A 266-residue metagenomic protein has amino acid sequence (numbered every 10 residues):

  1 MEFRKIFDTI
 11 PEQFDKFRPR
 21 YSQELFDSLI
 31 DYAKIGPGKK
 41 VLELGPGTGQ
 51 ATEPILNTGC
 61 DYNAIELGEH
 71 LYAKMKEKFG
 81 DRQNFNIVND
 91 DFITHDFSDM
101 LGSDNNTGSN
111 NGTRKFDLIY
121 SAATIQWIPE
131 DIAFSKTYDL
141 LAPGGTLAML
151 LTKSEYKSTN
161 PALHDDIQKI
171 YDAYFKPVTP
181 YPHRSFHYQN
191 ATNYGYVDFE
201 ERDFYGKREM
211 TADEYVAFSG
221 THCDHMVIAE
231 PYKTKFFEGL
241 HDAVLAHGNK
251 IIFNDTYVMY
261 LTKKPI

Functional and structural regions predicted by a protein language model:
M1-G36: Conserved class I S-adenosyl-L-methionine
L42, T48-S98: Class I SAM-dependent methyltransferase SAM/SAH-binding core
T48, T179-P180, S185-I266: Conserved Class I S-adenosyl-L-methionine
F97-I119: A short acidic, Gly/Pro-enriched loop at the edge of an enzyme's catalytic core that lines a small-molecule cofactor
A122-T124: Short catalytic micro-motifs in class I SAM-dependent methyltransferases
W127-T137: A short, conserved alpha-helix within the catalytic core of class I
Y138-D139, P143-K207: Conserved catalytic/acceptor-binding region of the Class I
